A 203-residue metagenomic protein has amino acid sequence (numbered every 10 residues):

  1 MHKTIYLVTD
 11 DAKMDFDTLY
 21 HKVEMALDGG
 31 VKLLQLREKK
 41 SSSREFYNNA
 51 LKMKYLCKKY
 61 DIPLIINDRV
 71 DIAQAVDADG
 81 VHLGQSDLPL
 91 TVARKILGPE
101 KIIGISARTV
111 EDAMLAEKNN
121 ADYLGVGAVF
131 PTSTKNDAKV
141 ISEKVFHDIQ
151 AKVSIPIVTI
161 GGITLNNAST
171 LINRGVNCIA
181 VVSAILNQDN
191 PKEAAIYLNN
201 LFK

Functional and structural regions predicted by a protein language model:
M1-L88, K95-Y123, I141, D148 (+3 more regions): Conserved N-terminal beta1-alpha1 strand-loop-helix module at the mouth
E38, A128-F130: Short, histidine-centered active-site or binding-site loop motifs used for metal coordination, general acid-base
A73, F130-N136: A short acidic, helix-capping loop that chelates divalent metal ions and anchors anionic groups
L88-P89, T132: A short, polar/charged loop-to-alpha-helix boundary motif
N120, R174-N177: As written
G161-G162, G175: A short glycine-leucine-enriched loop at secondary-structure breakpoints that most characteristically corresponds
N177-A184: Short, electropositive alpha-helical surface patch
